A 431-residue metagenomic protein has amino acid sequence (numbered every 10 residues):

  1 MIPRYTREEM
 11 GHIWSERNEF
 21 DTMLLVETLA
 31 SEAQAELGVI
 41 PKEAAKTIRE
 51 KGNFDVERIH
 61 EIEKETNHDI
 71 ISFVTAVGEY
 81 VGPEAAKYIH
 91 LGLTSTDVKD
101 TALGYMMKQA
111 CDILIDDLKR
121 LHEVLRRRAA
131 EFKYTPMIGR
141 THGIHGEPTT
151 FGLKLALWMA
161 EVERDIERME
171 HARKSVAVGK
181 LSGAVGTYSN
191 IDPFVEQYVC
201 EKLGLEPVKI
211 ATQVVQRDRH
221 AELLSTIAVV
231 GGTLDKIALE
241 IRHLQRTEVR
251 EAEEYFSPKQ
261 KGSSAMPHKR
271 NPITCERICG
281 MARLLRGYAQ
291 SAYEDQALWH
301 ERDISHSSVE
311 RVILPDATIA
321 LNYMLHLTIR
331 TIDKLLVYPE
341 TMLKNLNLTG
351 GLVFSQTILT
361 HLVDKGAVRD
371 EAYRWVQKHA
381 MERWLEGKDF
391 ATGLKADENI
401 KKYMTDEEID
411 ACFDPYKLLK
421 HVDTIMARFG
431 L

Functional and structural regions predicted by a protein language model:
M1-S182, Y188, D192-Y198, P207 (+3 more regions): A helix-coil-helix interface module used to build multimeric assemblies and to scaffold catalytic/cofactor sites
M1-T22, I62-T66, M266-L431: Glycine-rich cofactor/substrate-binding loops
A33, A76, Y80, A110 (+17 more regions): Generic, well-ordered alpha-helical scaffold segments in large soluble proteins
I40, V249-R250, V368: Conserved hydrophobic residue
K108-I115, K119, R126, A156-M159 (+8 more regions): Short amphipathic alpha-helical segments with heptad-repeat character
E131-Y134, R168-H171, S175, L205-K209 (+7 more regions): Conserved helix-loop functional segments at active or binding sites
L153, A221-V229, T357-K365: Short, well-ordered beta-strand elements within core beta-sheets of diverse protein domains
E196-A289: Acidic, glycine-rich loop-and-beta core segments that form the ion-binding/anion-interacting portion of active sites
